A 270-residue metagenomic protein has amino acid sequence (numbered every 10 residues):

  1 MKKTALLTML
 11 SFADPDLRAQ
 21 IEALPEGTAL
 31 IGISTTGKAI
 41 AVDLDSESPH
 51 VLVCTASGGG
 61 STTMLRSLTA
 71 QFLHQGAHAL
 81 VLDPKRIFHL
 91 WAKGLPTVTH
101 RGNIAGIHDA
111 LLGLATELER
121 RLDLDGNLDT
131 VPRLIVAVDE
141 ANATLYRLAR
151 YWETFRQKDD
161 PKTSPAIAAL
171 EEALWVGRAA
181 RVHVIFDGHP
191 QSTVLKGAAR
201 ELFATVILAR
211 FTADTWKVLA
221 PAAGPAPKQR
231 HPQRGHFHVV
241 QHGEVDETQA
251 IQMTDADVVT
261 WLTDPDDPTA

Functional and structural regions predicted by a protein language model:
K2-V138, N142-A213, K228: P-loop NTPase catalytic phosphate-binding loop
A213-A270: Conserved P-loop NTPase
